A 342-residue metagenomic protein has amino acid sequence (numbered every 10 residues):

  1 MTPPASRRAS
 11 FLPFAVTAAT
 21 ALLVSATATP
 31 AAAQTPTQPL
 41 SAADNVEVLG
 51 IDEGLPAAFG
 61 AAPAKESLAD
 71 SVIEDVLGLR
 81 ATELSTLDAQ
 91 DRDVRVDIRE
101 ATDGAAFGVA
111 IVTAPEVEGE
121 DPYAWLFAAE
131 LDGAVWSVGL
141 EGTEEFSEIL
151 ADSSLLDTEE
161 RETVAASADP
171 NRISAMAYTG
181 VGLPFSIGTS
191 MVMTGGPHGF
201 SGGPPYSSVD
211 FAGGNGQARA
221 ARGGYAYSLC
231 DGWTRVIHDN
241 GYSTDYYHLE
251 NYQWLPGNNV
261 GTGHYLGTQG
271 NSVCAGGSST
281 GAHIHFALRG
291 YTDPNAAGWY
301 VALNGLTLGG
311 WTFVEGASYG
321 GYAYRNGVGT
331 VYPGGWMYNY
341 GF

Functional and structural regions predicted by a protein language model:
M1-Q34: Secretory targeting and sorting signals
D52-R95: Short, non-transmembrane alpha-helical segments in secretory-pathway proteins
D93-L131: Exposed beta-strand-loop-beta-strand "reactive/processing" segments of non-cytosolic proteins
A124-A168: Short beta-strand edge/turn micro-motifs at domain boundaries
I149-W233, A317-F342: Surface-exposed, glycine-biased beta-strand/turn segments
G203-D210, N258-F342: Conserved, short, structured surface segments that act as functional micro-motifs
Q217-S228, W254-G270: Short, well-structured beta-strand-loop connectors
A220-Q253, C274-H283: Zn2+-dependent peptidoglycan hydrolase active-site motif and core
